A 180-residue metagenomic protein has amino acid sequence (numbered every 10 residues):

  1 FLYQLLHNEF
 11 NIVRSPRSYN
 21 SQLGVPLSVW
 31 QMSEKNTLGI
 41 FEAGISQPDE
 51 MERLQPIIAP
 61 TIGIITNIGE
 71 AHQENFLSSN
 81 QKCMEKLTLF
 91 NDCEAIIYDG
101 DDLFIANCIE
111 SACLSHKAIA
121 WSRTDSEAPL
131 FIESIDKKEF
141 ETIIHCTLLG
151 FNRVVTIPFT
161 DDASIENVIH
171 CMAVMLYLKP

Functional and structural regions predicted by a protein language model:
F1-G100, F104-K117, L176-L178: Phosphate-binding loop of NTP-binding sites
S79-N80, A95, S115-P180: Adenine nucleotide phosphate-binding catalytic loops in nucleotide-utilizing enzymes
